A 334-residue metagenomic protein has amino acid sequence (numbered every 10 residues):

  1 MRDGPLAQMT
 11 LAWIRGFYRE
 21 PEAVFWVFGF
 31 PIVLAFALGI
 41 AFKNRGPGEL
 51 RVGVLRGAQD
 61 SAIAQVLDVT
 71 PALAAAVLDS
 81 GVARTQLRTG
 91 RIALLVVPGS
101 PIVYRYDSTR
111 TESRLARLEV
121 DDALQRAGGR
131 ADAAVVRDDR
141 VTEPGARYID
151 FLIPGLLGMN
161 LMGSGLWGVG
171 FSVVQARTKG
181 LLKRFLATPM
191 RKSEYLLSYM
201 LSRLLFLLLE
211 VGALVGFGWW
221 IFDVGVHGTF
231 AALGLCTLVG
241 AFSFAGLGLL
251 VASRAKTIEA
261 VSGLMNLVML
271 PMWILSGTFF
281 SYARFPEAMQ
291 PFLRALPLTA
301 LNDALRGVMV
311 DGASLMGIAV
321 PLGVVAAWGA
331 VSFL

Functional and structural regions predicted by a protein language model:
M1-D150, G317-P321: Extracytoplasmic/periplasmic domains immediately adjacent to an N-terminal transmembrane anchor in multi-pass membrane
E20, R191-K192, S281: Short coil/turn motifs that cap or connect alpha-helices
G29-G48, R254-A295: Transmembrane helix segments
V33-L34, P144-W220: Hydrophobic alpha-helical transmembrane segments of multi-pass membrane transport proteins
L38-G46, G170, Q175, G218-V226 (+3 more regions): Short helix-capping/hinge motifs at transmembrane helix termini and TM-loop junctions
I40, Q175, R184, T188 (+7 more regions): Transmembrane helix-loop junction
A93, T142-A146, G225, G277-F333: Membrane-interfacial helix-loop-helix junctions in multi-pass membrane proteins
K192-M265, L270, A313-L334: Alpha-helical transmembrane segments and their short interhelical loops
